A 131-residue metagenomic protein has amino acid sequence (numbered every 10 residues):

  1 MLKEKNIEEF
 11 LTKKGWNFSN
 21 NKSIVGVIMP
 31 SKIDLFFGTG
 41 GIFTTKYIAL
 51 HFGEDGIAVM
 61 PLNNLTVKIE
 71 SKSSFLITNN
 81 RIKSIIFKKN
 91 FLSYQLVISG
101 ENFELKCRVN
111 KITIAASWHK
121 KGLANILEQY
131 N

Functional and structural regions predicted by a protein language model:
M1-E54: Anionic N-terminal interaction surfaces
L2-K3, L11, W16, E70-N131: Acidic, Ser/Thr- and proline-rich intrinsically disordered linker/docking segments of eukaryotic scaffolds
V25-V27, V59, V67, V97 (+1 more regions): Extended aliphatic helical segments
I28, L35, M60, E104-L105: A generic structural signal for ordered alpha-helices
K32-L35, G41-F43, V59, I69-E70 (+1 more regions): Short secondary-structure boundary micro-motifs
T39-G41, K46, T66, S71-S74 (+1 more regions): Generic structural signal for short, flexible, solvent-exposed coil/loop and linker residues
K46-I69: Short, compositionally biased strand/turn segments that nucleate or flank brief secondary-structure elements
